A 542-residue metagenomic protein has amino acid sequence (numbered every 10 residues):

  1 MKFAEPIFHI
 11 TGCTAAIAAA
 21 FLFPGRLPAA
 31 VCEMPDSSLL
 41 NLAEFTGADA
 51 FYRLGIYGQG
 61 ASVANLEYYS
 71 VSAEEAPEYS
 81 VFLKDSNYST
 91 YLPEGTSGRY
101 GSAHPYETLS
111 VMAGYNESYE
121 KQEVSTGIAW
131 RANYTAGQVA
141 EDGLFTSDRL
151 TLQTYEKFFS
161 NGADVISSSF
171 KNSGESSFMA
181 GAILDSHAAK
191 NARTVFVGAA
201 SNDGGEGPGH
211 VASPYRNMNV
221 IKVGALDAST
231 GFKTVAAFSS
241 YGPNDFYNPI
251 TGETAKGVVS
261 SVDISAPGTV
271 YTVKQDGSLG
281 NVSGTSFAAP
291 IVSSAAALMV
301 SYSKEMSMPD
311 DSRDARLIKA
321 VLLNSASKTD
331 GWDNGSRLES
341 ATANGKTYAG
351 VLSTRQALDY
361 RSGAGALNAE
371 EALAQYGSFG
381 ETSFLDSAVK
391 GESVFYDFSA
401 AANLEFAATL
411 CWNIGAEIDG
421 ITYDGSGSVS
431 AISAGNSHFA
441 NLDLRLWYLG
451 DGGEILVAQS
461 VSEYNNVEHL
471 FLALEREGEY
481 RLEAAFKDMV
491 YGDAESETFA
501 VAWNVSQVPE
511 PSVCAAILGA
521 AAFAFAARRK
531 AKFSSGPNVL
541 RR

Functional and structural regions predicted by a protein language model:
A30-L39, A48-D148, N161-D164, G174-S177 (+6 more regions): Subtilisin-like serine protease catalytic core
V31-E33, Y155-A180, G198-A200, T409-C411: Short acidic, glycine-rich surface-loop motifs adjacent to enzyme active sites
A43-G55, S173-S177, G181, G198-M218 (+6 more regions): Active-site-adjacent substrate-recognition loops and nearby beta-strands within hydrolase catalytic domains
V139, S213, A266-T347: Hydrolase catalytic cores
D314, I318-K319, V394-Y396, D424-H438 (+2 more regions): C-terminal edge strands of extracellular/lumenal beta-sandwich accessory domains
E339-A440, A500-S506: Secreted peptidase-domain scaffold signal
E510-R528: A short, hydrophobic C-terminal helix/tail in secreted or cell-surface proteins
F525-R542: C-terminal membrane-anchoring or membrane-association module
